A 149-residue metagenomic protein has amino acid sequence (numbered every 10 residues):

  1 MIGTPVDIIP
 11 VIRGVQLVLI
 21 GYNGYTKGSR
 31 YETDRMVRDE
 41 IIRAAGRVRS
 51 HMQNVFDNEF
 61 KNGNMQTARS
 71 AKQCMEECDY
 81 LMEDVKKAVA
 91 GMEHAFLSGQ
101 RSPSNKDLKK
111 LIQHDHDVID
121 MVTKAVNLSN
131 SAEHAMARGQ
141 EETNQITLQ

Functional and structural regions predicted by a protein language model:
M1-F60: Leu/Val/Ala/Ile-rich N-terminal alpha-helices, chiefly Sec-type signal peptides and the beginnings
H51-Q145: Charged linear interaction tracts used for macromolecular binding and regulation
